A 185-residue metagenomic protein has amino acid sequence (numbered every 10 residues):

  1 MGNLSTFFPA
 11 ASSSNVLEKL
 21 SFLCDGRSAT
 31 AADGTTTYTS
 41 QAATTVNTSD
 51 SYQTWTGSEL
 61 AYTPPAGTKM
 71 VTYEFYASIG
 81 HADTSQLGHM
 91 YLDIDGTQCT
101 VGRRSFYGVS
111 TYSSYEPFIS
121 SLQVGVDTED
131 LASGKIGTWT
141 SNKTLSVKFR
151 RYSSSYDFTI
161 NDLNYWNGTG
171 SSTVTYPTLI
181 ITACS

Functional and structural regions predicted by a protein language model:
M1-L23, R27, T178-S185: Enriched but not universal
S13-T56: Solvent-exposed, flexible loop/coil segments flanking beta-strands in beta-rich domains
T37-Y52, T63-S185: Terminal beta-strand-rich extracellular "head" domains that mediate receptor/glycan or other ligand binding
S58-L60: Extended, low-complexity regulatory regions
